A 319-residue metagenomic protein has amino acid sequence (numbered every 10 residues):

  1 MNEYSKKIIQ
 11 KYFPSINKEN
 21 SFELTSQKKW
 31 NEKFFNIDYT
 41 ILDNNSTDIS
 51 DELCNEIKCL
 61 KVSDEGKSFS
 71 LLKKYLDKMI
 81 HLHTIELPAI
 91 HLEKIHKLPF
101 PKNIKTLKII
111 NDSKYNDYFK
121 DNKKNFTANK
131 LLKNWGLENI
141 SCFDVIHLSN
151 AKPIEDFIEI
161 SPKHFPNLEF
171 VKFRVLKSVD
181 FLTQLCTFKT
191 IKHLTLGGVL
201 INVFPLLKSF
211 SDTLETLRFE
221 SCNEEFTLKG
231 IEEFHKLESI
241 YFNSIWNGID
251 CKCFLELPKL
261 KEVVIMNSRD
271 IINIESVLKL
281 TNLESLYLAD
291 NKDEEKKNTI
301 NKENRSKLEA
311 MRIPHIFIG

Functional and structural regions predicted by a protein language model:
M1-D38, G66: Cullin-RING E3 adaptor/co-adaptor recruitment helices
Y4, I9-F13, K97, L207 (+1 more regions): A short, flexible N-terminal coil/short beta segment enriched in small residues
F13-N17, I80, R312: Generic secondary-structure transition motif, activating predominantly at the C-termini of alpha-helices
F22-L24, F35-T47, C59-L71, H81-K94 (+11 more regions): Concave beta-strand-loop units of leucine-rich repeat
I49-D51, L76, L98-P101, N134-L137 (+6 more regions): Hydrophobic anchor residues at the C-terminal helix/turn of individual leucine-rich repeat
